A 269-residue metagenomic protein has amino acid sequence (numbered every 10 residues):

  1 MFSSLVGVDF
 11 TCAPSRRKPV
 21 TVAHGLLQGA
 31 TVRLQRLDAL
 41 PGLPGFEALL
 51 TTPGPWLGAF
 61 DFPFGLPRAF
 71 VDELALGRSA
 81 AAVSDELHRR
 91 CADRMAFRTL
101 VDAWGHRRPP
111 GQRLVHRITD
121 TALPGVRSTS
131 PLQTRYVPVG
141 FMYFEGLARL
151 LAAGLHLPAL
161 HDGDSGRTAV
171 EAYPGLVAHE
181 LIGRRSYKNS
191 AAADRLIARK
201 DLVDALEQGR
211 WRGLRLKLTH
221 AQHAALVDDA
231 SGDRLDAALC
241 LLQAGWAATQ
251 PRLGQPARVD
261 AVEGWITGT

Functional and structural regions predicted by a protein language model:
M1-V6, F10-T269: RNase H-like (RuvC/DEDD) metal-dependent nuclease/polynucleotide-processing core
